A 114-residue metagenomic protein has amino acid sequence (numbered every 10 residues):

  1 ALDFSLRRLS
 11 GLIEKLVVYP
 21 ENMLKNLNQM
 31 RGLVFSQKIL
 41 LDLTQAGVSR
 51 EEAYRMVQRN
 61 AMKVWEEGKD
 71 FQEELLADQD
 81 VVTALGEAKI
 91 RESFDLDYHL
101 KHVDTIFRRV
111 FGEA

Functional and structural regions predicted by a protein language model:
A1-A114: Glycine-rich cofactor/substrate-binding loops
